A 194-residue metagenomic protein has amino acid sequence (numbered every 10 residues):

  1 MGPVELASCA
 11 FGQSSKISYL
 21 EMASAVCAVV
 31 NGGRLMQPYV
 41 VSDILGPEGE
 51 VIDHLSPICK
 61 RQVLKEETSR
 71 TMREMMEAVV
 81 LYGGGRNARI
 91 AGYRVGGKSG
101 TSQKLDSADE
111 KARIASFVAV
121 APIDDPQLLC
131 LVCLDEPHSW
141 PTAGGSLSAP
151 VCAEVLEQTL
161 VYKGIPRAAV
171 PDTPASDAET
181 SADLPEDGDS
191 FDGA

Functional and structural regions predicted by a protein language model:
M1-C59, E67, M76-P166: Active-site beta-strand/loop architecture of penicillin-binding DD-peptidases
P166-A194: Short, highly charged C-terminal tails/helix-capping segments
